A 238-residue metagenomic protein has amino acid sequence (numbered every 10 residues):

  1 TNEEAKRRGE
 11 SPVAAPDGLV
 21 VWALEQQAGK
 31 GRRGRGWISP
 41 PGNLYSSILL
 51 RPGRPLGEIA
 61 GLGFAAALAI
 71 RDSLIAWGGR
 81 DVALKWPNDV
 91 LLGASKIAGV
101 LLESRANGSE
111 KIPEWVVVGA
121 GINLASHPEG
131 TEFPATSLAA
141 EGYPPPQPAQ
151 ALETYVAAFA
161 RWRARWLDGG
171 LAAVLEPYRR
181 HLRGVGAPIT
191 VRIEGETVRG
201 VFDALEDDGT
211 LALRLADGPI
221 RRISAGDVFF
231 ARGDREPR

Functional and structural regions predicted by a protein language model:
T1-A76, R235-R238: N-terminal lobe of the biotin/lipoate ligase/transferase fold
A23, V82-W86: General beta-strand structural signal in soluble alpha/beta enzymes
G57-A60, F64-V82, L92-R238: Long, positively charged amphipathic alpha-helical accessory segments at protein N-termini or as interdomain linkers
